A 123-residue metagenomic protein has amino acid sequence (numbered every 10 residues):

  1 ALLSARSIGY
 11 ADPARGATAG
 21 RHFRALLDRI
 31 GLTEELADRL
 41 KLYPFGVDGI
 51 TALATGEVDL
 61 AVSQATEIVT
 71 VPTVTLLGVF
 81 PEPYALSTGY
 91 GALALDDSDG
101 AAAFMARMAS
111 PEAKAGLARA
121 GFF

Functional and structural regions predicted by a protein language model:
A1-F123: Exported/periplasmic ABC-transporter solute-binding proteins
